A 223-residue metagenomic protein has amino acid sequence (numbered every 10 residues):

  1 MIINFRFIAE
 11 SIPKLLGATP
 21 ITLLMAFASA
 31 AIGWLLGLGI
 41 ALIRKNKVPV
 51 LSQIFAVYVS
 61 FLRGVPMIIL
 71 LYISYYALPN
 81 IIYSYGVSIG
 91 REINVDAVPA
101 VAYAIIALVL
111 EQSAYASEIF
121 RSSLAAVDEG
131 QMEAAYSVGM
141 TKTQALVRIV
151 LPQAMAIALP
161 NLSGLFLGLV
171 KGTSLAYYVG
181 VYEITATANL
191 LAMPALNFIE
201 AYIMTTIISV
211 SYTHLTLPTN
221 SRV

Functional and structural regions predicted by a protein language model:
M1-L217, S221: Transmembrane alpha-helices and adjacent helix-loop boundaries
